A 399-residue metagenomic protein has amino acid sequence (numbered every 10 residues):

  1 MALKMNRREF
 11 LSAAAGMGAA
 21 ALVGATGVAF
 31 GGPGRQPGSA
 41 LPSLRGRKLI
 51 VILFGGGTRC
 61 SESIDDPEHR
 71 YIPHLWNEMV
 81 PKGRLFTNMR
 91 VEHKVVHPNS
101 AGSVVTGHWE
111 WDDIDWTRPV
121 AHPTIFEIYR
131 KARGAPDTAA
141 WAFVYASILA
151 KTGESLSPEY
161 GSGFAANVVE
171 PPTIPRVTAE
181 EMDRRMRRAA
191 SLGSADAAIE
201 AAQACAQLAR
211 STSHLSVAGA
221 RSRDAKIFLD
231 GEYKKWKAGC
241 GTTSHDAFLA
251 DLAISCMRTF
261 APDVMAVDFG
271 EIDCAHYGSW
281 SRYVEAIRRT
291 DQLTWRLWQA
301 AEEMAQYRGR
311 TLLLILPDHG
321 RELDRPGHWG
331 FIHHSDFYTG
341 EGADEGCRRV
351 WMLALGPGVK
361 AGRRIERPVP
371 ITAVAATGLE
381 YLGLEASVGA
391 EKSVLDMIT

Functional and structural regions predicted by a protein language model:
M1-G18: N-terminal secretory signal peptides and thylakoid transit peptides that target proteins across membranes
G24, G32-G83: Active-site-proximal N-terminal segment of extracellular/periplasmic enzymes that hydrolyze or transfer
G38, L316-L355: Histidine-centered active-site microenvironments of extracellular/periplasmic hydrolases and transferases
S43-R59, Y129, D263-D273, A286-I287 (+4 more regions): Beta-strand elements within well-structured catalytic alpha/beta cores of enzymes that handle phosphate/sulfate esters
L44, I72, T243-F260, M265 (+3 more regions): A long, amphipathic alpha-helix that forms part of the scaffold/cap immediately adjacent to metal-dependent active
E62-N99, A139-W141, G362-I365: Short, structured active-site-proximal loop/turn typified by the sulfatase FGly-forming signature C/S-X-P-X-R
T106-W109, D113-D263, F269-Y277: His/Asp/Glu-rich, glycine-adjacent segments that coordinate divalent cations and/or stabilize oxyanion chemistry on
F126-R133, G358, R367-D396: Non-catalytic, well-ordered alpha-helical segments in soluble enzyme domains
